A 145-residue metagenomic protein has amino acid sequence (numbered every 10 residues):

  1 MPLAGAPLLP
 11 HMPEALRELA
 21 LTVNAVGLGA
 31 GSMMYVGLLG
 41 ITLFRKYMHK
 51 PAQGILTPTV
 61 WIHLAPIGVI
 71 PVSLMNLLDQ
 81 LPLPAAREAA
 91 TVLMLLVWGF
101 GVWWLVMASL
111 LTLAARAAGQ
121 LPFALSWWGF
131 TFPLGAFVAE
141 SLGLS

Functional and structural regions predicted by a protein language model:
M1-A6, V26-I41, T59-M75, L96-W104 (+1 more regions): Alpha-helical transmembrane segments of multi-pass integral membrane proteins
A6-A20, L39-P58, L74-V92, V106-L125 (+1 more regions): Juxtamembrane membrane-water interface segments of multi-pass membrane proteins, especially cytoplasmic-side
P133-S145: Active-site pocket scaffolds in enzymes
